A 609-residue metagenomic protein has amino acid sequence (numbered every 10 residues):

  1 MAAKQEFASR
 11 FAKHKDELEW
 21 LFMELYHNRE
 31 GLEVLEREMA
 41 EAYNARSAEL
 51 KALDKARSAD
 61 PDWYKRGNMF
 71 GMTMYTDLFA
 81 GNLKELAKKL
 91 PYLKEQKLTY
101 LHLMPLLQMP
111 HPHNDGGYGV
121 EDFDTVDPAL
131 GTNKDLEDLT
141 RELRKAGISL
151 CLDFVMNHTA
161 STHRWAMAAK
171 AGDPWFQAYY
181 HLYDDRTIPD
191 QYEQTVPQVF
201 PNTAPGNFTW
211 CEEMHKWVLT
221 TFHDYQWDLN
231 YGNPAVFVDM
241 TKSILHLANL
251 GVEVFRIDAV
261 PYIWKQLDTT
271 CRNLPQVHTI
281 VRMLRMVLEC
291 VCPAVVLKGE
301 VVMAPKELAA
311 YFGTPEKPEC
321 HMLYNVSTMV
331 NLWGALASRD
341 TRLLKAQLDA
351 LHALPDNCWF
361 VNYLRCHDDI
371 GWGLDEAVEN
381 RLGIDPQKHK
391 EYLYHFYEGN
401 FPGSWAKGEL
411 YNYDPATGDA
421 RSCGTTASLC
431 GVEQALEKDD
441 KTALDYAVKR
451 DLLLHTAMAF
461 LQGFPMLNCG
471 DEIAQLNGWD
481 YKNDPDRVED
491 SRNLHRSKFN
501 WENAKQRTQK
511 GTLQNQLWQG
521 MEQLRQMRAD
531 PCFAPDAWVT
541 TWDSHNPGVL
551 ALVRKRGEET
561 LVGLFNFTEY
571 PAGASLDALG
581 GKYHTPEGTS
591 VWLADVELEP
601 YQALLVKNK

Functional and structural regions predicted by a protein language model:
M1-L579, E587-G588, W592-K609: Active-site and adjacent substrate-binding regions of carbohydrate-active enzymes
